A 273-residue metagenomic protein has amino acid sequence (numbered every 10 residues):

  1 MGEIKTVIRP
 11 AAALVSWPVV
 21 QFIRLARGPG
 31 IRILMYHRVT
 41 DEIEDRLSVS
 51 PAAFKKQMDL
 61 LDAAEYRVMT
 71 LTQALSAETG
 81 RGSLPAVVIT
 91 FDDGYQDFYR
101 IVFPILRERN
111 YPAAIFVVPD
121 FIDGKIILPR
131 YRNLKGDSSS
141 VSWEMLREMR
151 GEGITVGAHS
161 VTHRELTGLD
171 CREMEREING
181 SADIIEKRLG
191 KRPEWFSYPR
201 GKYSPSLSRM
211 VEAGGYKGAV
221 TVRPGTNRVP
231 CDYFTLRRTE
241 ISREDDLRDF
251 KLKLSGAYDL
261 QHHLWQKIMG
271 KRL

Functional and structural regions predicted by a protein language model:
M1-T90, D97, G168-L273: C-terminal active-site subregion of NodB/CE4 polysaccharide deacetylases
W17-V20, I101, R132-G151, P224: Alpha-helical scaffolding within the catalytic cores of extracellular/periplasmic polymer-degrading hydrolases
A26, D62-A63, P104-Y111, S139-A158 (+1 more regions): Acidic (Asp/Glu)-rich catalytic clusters
L34-R38, T155-H163: Histidine-centered catalytic micro-motifs
T90-F91, G157: Generic enzyme active-site microenvironment
Y95-Q96, T162: Short, glycine/acidic-enriched loop or turn micro-motifs at the edges of active sites
N110-R132: A short, conserved beta-to-alpha structural element at the edge of catalytic cores that scaffolds binding
G124-D137, H163-C171: Surface-exposed cleft-lining segments at the edges of enzyme active sites
